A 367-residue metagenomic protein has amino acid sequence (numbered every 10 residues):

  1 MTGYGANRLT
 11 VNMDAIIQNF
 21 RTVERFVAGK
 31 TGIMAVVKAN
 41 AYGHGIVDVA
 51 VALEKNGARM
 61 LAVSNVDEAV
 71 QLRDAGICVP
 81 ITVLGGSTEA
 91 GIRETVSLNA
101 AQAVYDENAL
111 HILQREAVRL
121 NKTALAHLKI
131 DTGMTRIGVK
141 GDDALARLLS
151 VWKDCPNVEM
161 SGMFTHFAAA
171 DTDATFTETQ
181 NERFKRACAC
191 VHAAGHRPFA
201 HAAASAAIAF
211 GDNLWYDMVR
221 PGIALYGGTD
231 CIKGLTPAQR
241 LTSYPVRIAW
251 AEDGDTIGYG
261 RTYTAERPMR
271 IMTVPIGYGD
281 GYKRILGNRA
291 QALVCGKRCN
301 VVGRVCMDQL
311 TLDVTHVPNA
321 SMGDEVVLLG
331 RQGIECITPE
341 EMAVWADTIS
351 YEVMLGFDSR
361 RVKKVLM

Functional and structural regions predicted by a protein language model:
M1-I17, D67-E68, S87, Y105-L113 (+3 more regions): Active-site anion/phosphate-binding pocket segments in diverse small-molecule metabolic enzymes
T2-V11, A15-Q18, R25, G29-F199 (+1 more regions): Active-site-proximal beta-alpha core segment in soluble small-molecule metabolic enzymes
T22-R25, G254: Conserved helix-loop functional segments at active or binding sites
